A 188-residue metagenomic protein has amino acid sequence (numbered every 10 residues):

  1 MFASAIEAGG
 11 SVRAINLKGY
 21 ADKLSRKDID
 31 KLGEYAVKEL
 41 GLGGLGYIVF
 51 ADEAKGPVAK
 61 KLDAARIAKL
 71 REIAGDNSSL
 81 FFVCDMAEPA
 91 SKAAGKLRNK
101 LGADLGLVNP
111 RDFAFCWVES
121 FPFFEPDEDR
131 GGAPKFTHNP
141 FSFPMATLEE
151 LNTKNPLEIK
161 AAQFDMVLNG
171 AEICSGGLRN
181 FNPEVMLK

Functional and structural regions predicted by a protein language model:
M1-K188: A translation/RNA-centric and nucleic-acid-associated enzymatic feature enriched in Class II aminoacyl-tRNA synthetases
